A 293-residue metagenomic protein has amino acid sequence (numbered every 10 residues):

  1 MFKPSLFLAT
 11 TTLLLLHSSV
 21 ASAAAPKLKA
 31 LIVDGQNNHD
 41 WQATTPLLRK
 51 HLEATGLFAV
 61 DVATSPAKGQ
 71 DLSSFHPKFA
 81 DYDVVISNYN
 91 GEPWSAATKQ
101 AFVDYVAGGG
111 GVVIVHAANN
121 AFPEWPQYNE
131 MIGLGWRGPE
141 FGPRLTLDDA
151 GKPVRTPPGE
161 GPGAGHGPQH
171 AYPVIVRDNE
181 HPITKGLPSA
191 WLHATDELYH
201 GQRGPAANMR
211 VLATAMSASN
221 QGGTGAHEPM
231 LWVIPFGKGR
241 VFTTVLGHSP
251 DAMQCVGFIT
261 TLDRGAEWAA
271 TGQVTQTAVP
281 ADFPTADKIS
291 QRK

Functional and structural regions predicted by a protein language model:
M1-A9: Bacterial N-terminal signal peptides that target proteins for export
L8-S18: Bacterial N-terminal signal peptides
S19-A23: Sec/Tat signal peptide C-region and signal peptidase I cleavage site
A24-F122: Helical hinge/lid and interdomain linker segments adjacent to catalytic or ligand-binding clefts that mediate domain
A24-L28, A43, A54, P77 (+1 more regions): Extracellular ligand-binding/catalytic regions of CAZymes and related secreted enzymes and adhesion modules
E53, A59-D61, D81, D149-G237: Catalytic beta-strand/loop cores that center a nucleophilic Ser/Cys/Thr and support acyl-enzyme chemistry
E92-P182: A glycine-rich, often tryptophan-bearing local segment used as a flexible ligand/cofactor-contacting loop or short
G109-V113, L212, F242: Structural detector of well-ordered beta-strand residues that form the stable sheet scaffold of enzyme domains
